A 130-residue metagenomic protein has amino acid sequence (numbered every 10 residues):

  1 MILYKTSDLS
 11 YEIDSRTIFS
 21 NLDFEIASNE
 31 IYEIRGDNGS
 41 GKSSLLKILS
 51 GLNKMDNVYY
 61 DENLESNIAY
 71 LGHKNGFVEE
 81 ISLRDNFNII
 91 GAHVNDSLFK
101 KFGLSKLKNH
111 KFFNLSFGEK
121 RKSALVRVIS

Functional and structural regions predicted by a protein language model:
Y4-T6, F19-N21: Conserved structural motif at the start of ABC-family nucleotide-binding domains
L22-E33: Pre-Walker A (P-loop) beta-loop-beta motif of ABC nucleotide-binding domains
E33, K120-V128: ABC ATPase nucleotide-binding domain "signature" region
R35-D37: The feature captures the beta-strand-to-loop junction immediately N-terminal to the Walker
S50: Helix-to-loop junction immediately C-terminal to a conserved catalytic motif
K74, E79-N95: Q-loop/switch helix immediately C-terminal to the Walker
N95-L107: Conserved ABC ATPase "signature" region
K111-K120: Conserved ABC ATPase signature
